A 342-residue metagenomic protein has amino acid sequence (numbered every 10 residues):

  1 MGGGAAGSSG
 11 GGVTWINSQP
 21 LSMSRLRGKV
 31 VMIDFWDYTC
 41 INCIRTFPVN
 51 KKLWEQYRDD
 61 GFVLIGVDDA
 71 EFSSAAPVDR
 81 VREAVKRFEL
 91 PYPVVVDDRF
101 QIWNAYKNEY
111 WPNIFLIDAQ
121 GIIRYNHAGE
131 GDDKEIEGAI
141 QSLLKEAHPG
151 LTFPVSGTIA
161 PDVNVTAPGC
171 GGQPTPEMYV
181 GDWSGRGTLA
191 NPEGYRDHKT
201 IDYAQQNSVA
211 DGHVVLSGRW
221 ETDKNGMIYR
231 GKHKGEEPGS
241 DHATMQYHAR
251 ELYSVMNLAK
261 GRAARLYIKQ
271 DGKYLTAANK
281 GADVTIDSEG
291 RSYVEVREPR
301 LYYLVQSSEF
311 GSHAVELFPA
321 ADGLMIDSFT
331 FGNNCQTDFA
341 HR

Functional and structural regions predicted by a protein language model:
M1-W15, K134-R342: Non-globular targeting/processing and membrane-anchoring segments
S8-V31, E55-Y57: A short beta-strand-turn-helix
T14, D79-I117, S254: Short, internal strand/loop/helix patches that form the active-site neighborhood or redox-interaction surface
P20-I44, V63-I65: Short active-site neighborhood of thiol/selenol oxidoreductases, capturing the structured segment around
R27-V31, D59-V63, E89-P93, W111 (+1 more regions): Loop/turn elements at helix/coil->beta-strand transitions in domains of secreted/extracellular proteins
I44-R87, D98-I102, L266: Structural microenvironment flanking redox-active thiols in thiol-disulfide oxidoreductases
N108-W111, F115-A147: Non-catalytic, surface beta->alpha helical segment in thiol-disulfide oxidoreductase systems
